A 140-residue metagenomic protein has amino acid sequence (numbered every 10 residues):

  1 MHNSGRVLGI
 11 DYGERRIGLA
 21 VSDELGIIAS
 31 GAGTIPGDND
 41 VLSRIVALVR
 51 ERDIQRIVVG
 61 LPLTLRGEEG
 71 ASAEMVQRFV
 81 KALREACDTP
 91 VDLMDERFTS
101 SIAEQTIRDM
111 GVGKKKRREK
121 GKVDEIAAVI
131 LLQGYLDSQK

Functional and structural regions predicted by a protein language model:
H2-I10, E14-K140: Phosphate- and other anionic-substrate recognition elements at nucleic-acid/protein interfaces
